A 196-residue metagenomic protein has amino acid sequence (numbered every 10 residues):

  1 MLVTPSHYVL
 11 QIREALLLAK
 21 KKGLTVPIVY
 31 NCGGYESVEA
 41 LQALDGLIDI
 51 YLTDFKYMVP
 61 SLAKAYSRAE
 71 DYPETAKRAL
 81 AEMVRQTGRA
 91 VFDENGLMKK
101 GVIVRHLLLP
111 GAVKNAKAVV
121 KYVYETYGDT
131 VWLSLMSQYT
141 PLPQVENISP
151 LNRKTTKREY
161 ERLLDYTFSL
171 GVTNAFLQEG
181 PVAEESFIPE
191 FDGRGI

Functional and structural regions predicted by a protein language model:
M1-A90, F176-L177: Core AdoMet radical
G88-I196: Auxiliary Fe-S-binding modules of radical SAM enzymes
